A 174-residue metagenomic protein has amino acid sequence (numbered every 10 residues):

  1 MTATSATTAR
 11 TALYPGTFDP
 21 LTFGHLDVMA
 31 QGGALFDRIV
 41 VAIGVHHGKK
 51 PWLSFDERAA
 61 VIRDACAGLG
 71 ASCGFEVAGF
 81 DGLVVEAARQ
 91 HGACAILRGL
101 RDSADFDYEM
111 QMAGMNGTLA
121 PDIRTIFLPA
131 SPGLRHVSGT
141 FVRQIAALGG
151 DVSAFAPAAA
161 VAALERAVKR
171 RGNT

Functional and structural regions predicted by a protein language model:
M1-T174: Nucleotidyltransferase catalytic core that binds NTPs
